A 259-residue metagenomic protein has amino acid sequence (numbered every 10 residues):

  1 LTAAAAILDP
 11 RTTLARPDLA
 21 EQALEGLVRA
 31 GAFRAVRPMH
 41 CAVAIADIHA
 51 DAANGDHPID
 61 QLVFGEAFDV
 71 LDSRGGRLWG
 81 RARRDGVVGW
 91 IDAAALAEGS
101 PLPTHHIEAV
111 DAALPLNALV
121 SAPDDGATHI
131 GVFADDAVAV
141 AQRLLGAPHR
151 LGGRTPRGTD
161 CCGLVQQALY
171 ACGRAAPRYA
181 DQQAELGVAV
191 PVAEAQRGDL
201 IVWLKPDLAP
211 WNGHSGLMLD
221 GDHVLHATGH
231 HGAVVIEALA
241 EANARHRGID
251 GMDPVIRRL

Functional and structural regions predicted by a protein language model:
L1-R37, A53, G75, A82-A147: Boundary regions of SH3-family modules and the immediately adjacent low-complexity/disordered segments in eukaryotic
A35-H49, E98-D111, Q167-Q182: Short, basic/aromatic beta-hairpin or loop at an interaction surface
A52-H57, A109-L114, Q183-P191: Short alpha-helix capping/helix-loop boundary micro-motifs
D56, L62, L114, V120 (+1 more regions): Short, well-ordered loop/turn sites that connect or cap secondary structure elements
H129, G213, M218-L259: Aromatic- and glycine-rich peptidoglycan recognition patches
H149-R197: Catalytic cysteine-centered active-site loop
